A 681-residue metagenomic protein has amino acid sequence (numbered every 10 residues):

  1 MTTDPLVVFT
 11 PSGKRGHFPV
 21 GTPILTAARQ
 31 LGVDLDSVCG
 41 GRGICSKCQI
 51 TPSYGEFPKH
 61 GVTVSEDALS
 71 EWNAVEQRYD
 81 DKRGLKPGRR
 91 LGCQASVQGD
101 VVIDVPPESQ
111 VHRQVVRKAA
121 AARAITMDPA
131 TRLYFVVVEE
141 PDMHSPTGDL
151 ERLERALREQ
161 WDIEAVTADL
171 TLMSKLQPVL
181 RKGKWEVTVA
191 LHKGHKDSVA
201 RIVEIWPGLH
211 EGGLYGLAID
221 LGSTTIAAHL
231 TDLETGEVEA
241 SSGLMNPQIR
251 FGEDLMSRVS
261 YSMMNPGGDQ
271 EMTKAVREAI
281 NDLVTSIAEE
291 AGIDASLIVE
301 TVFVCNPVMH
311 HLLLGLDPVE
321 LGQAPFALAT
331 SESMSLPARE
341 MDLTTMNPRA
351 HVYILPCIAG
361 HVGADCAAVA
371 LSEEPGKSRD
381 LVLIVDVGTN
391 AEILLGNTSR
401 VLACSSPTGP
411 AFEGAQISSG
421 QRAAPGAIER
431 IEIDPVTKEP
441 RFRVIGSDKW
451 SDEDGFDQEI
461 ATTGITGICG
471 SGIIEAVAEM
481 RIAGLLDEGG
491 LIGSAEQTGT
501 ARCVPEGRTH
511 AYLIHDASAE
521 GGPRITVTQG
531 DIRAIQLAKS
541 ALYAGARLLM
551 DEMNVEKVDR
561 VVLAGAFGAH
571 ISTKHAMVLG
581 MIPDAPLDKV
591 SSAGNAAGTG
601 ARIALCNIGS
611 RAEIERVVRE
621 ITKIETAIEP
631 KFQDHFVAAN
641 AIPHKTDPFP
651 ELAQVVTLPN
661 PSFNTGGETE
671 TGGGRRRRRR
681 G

Functional and structural regions predicted by a protein language model:
D34-S65, S70-D100: Local cysteine-cluster metal-coordination motifs and their immediate loop/turn environment, predominantly Fe-S cluster
N73, Q77-A218, S223, M272-R277 (+5 more regions): Nucleotide/phosphate-binding catalytic cleft detector across ATP-hydrolyzing and phosphate-transferring enzymes
I219-S223, A228-M256, E320-S333, A368 (+3 more regions): Glycine-rich phosphate-binding loop of actin/hexokinase-like ATP-binding domains
A279-E290, C366-V369, I535-K557: Phosphate/ATP-binding catalytic cores across multiple sugar-kinase/actin-like superfamilies, primarily ASKHA
C305-E320, C503, V555, A566-P586 (+1 more regions): Short glycine/threonine-rich loop-to-helix capping motif typified by GTGT followed within a few residues by an Asp-Pro
C357-S372, Q536-S540, V590-A627: Glycine-rich phosphate-binding/hydrolytic loop that grips phosphoryl groups
N397-L402, R547, D551-V618: Catalytic phosphate/nucleotide-handling subdomain of diverse soluble enzymes
R481-Y543, R547-D551: A contiguous, well-structured pocket-lining segment that forms one wall/lid of small-molecule binding clefts in soluble
